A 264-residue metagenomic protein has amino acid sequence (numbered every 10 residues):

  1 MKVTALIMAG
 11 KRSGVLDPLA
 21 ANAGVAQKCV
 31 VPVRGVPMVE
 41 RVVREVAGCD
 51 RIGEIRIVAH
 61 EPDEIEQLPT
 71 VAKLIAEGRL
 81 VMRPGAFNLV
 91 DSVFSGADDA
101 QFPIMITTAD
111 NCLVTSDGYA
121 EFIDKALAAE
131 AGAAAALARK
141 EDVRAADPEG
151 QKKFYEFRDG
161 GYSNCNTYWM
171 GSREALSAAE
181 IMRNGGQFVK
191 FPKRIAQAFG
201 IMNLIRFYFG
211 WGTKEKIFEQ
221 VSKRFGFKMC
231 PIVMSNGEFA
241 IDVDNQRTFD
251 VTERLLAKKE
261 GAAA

Functional and structural regions predicted by a protein language model:
M1-G24: N-terminal nucleotide-binding beta1-loop-alpha1 segment
V3-I7, M38-F102: Conserved N-terminal catalytic core of the sugar/cofactor nucleotidyltransferase
A21-V42: Short catalytic helix/loop segments, enriched in acidic residues and glycine and frequently bearing histidine
F102-D110: Short beta-strand-to-loop acidic/aromatic patch adjacent to the donor-nucleotide binding site
T115-S222, M234-E238: Conserved core of the sugar-phosphate nucleotidyltransferase
C230-V233, D242: Conserved active-site beta-strand element of glycosyltransferases/polysaccharide synthases
N245: Short, conserved phosphate/pyrophosphate- and ester-handling motifs at nucleotide-, phospho-/glycolipid
F249-R254: Short amphipathic alpha-helices within nucleic acid-binding modules
